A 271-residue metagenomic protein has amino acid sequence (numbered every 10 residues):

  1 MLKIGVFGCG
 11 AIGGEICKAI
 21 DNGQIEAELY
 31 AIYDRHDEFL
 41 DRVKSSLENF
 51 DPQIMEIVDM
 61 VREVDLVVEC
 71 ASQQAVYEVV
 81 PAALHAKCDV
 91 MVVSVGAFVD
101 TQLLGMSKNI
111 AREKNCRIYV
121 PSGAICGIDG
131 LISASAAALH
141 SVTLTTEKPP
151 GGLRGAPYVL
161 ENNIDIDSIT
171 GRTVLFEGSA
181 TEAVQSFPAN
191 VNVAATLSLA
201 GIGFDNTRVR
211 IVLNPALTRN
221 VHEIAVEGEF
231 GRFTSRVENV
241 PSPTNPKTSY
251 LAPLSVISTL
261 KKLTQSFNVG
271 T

Functional and structural regions predicted by a protein language model:
M1-G5: Extreme N-terminal starter segment of soluble prokaryotic enzymes
F7, A124-T271: Active-site-lining helix/loop region of Rossmann-like oxidoreductase modules
G13-G14: N-terminal Rossmann-fold NAD(P) dinucleotide-binding loop
G23-K44: NAD(P)-binding Rossmann-fold cofactor-contacting core
P52, A86-D89, E113-C116: A short helix->loop->beta-strand "cap" motif at the edges of active sites that frequently abuts
M55-H85, A97-T101: Beta-loop-alpha module in the N-terminal Rossmann-like domain of NAD(P)-dependent dehydrogenases, especially those
E69, V92, I118-S122: General beta-strand structural signal in soluble alpha/beta enzymes
V95-C116: Rossmann-fold NAD(P)-binding glycine/threonine-rich loop
